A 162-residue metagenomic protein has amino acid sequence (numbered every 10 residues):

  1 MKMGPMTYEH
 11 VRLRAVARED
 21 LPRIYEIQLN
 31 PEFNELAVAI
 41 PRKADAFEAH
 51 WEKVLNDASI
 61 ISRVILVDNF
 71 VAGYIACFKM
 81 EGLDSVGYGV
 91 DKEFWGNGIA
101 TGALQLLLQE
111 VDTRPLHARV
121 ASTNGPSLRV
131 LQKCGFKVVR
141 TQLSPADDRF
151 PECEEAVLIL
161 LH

Functional and structural regions predicted by a protein language model:
M1-P22, E26-L29, S62-H162: Acyl-donor (CoA/ACP) binding surface of acyl/acetyltransferases
P31-E32, A58: Structural motif
E32-E52: Conserved GNAT-fold acetyl-CoA-binding loop/helix
K53-S59: Short loop/turn motifs at secondary-structure junctions and domain boundaries
